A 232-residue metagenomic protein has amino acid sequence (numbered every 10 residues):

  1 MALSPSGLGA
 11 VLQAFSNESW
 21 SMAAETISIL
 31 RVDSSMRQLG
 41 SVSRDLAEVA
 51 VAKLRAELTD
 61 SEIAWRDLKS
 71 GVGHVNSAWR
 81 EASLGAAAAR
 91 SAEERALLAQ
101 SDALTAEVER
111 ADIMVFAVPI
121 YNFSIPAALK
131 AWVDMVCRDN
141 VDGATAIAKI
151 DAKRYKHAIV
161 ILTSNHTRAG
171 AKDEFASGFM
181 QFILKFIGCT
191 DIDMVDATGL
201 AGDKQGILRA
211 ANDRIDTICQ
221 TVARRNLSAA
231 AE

Functional and structural regions predicted by a protein language model:
A2-V118, S124-M135, D216-E232: N-terminal beta1-alpha1-beta2 submodule of the flavodoxin-like/Rossmannoid cofactor-binding fold
A24, G170-E232: Glycine-rich phosphate/pyrophosphate-binding loop and the adjoining helix
A24, K149-Y155, I187: Short, conserved loop/helix-junction motifs that constitute active-site signature segments in enzyme catalytic cores
S28, E62, K156-A158, T190-D191: Residues at the starts of beta-strands that form the adenosine-phosphate
S34, T163, A197: Cofactor-binding loop segments of dinucleotide-utilizing enzymes, especially the Rossmann-like FAD- and NAD(P)+-binding
I120-F123, S164-H166: Short glycine-rich anion-binding loops that position phosphate/pyrophosphate groups of nucleotides and phosphorylated
V136-I150: Short, acidic/small-residue loops that bind anionic groups at enzyme active sites
I150, H157-F182: Catalytic cores of processing enzymes, dominated by hydrolases/peptidases, characterized by acidic/His-rich
